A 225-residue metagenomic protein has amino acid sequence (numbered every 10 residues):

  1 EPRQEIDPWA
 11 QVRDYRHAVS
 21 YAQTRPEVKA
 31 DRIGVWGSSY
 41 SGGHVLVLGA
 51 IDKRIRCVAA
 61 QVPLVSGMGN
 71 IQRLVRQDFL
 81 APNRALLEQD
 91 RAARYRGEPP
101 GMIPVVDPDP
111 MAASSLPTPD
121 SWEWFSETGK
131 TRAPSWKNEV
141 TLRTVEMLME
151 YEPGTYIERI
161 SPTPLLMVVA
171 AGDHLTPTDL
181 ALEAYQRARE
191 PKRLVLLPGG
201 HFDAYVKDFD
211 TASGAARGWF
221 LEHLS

Functional and structural regions predicted by a protein language model:
E1-G34, Y205-V206, A212: Catalytic nucleophile-loop/oxyanion-hole region of alpha/beta-hydrolase and closely related hydrolase-like folds
G34-G37, A59-Q61: Short beta-strand immediately N-terminal to the catalytic nucleophile in serine-hydrolase-like folds
G37-S41, V45: Gly/Ala-rich beta-loop-alpha elbow adjacent to hydrolase catalytic centers
H44-F125: Alpha/beta-hydrolase-fold enzymes
L74, E139-I157: Active-site nucleophile elbow and catalytic-triad environment of alpha/beta-hydrolase enzymes
M149, V169, H174-L180: Conserved alpha/beta-hydrolase "acid-adjacent" motif
I160-S161, M167-V169: Short beta-strand/loop motif that positions the catalytic acidic residue of the alpha/beta-hydrolase fold
L197-S225: Catalytic active-site module of serine/aspartate enzymes centered on a nucleophile-bearing elbow/loop
